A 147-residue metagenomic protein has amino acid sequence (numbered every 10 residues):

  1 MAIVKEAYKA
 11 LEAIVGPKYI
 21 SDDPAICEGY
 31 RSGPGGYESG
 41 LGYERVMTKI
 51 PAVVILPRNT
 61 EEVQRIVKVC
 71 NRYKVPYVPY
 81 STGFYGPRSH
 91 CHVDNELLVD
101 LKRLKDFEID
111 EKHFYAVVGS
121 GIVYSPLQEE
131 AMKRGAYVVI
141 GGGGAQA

Functional and structural regions predicted by a protein language model:
M1-K68, F84-F114, G143-A147: N-terminal flexible segment immediately upstream of the FAD-binding catalytic core in FAD-dependent oxidoreductases
A13-I14, R72, K133: Residues at alpha-helix termini
N59, V75, R103, S120-I122: Extracellular/periplasmic carbohydrate-active domains that bind, remodel, or depolymerize complex polysaccharides
V75-P76, Y137: Residue-level detector of anion-binding/catalytic polar loops
Y80: Conserved metal-binding segment of the jelly-roll/cupin
D106-D110, V118-A147: FAD-binding subdomain of flavoenzyme oxidoreductases
